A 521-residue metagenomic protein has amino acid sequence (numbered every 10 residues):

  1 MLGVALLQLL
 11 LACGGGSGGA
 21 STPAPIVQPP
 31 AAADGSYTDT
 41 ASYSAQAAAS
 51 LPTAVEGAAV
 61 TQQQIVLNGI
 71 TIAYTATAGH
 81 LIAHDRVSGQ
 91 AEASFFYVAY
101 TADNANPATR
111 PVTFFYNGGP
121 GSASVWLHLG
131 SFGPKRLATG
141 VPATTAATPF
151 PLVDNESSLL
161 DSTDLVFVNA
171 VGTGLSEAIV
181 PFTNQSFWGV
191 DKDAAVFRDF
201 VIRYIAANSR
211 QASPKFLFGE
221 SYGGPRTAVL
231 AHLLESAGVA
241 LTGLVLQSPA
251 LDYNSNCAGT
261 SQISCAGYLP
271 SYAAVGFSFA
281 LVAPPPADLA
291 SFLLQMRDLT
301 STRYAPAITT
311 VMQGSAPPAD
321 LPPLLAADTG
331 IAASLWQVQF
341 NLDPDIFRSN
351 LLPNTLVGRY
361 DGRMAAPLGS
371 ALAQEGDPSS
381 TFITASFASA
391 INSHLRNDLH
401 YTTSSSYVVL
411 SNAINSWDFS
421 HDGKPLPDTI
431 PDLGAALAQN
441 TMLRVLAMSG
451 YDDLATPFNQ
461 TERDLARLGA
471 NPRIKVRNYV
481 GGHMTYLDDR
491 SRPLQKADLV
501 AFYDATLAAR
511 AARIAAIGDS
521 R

Functional and structural regions predicted by a protein language model:
L9-A12: C-terminal motif of bacterial Sec signal peptides marking the signal peptidase cleavage site
D34-Q46, Q90-S186: N-terminal cap/lid subdomain of alpha/beta-hydrolase-fold enzymes
P134-A138, L234-T329: A catalytic-pocket lid/entrance helix-loop region that shapes and gates access to the active site across common
L159-T163, A170, F187-I205: Alpha/beta-hydrolase active-site loop
R210-Y222: Alpha/beta-hydrolase fold nucleophile elbow
M312-A455, R467: Alpha/beta-hydrolase fold catalytic core
G469-M484: Catalytic histidine neighborhood in serine/cysteine hydrolases with alpha/beta-hydrolase-type architecture
G482-R492: Catalytic histidine-centered segment of alpha/beta-hydrolase-like enzymes
